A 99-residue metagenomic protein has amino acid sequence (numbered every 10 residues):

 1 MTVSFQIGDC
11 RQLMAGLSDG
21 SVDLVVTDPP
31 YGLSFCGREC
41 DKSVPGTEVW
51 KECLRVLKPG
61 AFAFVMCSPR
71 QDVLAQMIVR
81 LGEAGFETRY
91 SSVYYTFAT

Functional and structural regions predicted by a protein language model:
T2-T99: Core catalytic lobe of class I
